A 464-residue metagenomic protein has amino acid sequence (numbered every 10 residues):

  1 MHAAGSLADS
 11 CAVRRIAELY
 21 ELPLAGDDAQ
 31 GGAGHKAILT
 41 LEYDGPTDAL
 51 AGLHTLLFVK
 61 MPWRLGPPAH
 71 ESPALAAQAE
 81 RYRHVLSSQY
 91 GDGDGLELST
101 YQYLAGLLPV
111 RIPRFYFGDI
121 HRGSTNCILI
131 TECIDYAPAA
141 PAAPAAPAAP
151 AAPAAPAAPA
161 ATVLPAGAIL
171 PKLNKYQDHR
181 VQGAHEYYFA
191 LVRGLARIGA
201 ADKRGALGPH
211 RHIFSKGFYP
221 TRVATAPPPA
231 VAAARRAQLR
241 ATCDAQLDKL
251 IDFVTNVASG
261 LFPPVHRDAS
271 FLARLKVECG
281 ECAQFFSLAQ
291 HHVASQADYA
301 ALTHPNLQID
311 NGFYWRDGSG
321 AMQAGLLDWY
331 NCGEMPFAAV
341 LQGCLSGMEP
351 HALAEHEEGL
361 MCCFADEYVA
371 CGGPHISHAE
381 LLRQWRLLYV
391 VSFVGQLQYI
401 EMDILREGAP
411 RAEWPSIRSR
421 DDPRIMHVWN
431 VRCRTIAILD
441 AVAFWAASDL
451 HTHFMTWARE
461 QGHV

Functional and structural regions predicted by a protein language model:
M1-P23: Juxta-kinase regulatory segment immediately upstream of eukaryotic protein kinase catalytic domains
G26-Q30: Protein kinase glycine-rich loop
G32-A37, E42-G45, A49-A143, A157-D244 (+4 more regions): Conserved ATP-binding subdomain of kinase catalytic cores across diverse folds
H35-P46, G280-F337: Active-site acidic catalytic loop and adjacent metal/ATP-binding pocket of ATP-dependent phosphoryl transfer enzymes
S99, N331-G373, V390-R434: Active-site activation/catalytic loop segments of kinase-like enzymes and analogous catalytic loops in related
G123, D135, Y219-C243, L387-W445: Short terminal or interdomain "cap/linker" segment that borders an active site or interface and mediates
A139-A142, P159-A200, R204-H304, W315-G318 (+2 more regions): ATP-dependent phospho-/nucleotidyl transfer catalytic cores
P144-P156: Low-complexity tandem-repeat tracts in intrinsically disordered regions
